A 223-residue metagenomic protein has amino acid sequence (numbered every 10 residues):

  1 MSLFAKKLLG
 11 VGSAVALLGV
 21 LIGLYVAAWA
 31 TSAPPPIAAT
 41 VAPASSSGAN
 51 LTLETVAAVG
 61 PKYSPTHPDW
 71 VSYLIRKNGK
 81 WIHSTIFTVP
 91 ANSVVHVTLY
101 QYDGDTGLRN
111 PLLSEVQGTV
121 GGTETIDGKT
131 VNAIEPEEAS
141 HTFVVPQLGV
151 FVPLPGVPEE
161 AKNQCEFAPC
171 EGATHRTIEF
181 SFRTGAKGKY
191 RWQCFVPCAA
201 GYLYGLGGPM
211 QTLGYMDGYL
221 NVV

Functional and structural regions predicted by a protein language model:
M1-E135: Extracytoplasmic entry segments of secretory-pathway proteins
G19-W29, G122-T123, D127-V223: Extracellular/periplasmic metallocenter environments
